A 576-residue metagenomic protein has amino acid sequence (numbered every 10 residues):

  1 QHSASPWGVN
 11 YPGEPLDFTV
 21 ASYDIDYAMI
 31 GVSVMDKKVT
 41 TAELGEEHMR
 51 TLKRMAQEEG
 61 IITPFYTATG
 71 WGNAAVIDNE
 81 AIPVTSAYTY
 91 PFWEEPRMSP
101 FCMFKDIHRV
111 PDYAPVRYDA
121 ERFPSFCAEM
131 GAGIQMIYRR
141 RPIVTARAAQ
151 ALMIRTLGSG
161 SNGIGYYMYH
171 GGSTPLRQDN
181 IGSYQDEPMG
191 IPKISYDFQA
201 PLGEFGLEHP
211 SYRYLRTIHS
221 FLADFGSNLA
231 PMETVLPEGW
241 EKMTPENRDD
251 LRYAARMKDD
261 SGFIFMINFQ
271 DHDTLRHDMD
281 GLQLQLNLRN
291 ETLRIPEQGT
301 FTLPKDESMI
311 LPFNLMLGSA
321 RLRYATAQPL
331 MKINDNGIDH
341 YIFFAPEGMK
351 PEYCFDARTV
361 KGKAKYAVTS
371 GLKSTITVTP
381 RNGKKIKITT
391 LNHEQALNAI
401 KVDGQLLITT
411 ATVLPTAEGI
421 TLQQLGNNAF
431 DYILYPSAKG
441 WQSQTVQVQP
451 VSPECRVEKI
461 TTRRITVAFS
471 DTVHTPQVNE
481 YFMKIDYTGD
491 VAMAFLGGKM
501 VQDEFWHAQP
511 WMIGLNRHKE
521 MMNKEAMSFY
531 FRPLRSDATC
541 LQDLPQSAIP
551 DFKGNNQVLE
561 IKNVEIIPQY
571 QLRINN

Functional and structural regions predicted by a protein language model:
Q1-S3, W7-G8, E14, S22 (+9 more regions): Carbohydrate-binding surfaces of carbohydrate-active enzymes
S22, G31, V39-A42, Q502: A structural microfeature
R54-P115, I137-T145, A149-M153: Extracellular glycoside hydrolase catalytic/binding regions
T302-H340, P346-E352, Q395-I400, Q405-Y481 (+1 more regions): Extended carbohydrate-recognition surfaces in non-catalytic/accessory domains of CAZymes and lectin-like proteins
S370-L372, R517-N523: Surface-exposed, short loops/turns at beta-strand junctions within beta-sandwich domains
R463-I465, Q509-I513: Short strand-edge motifs at loop-to-beta-strand transitions and within beta-strands of extracellular beta-rich domains
H474-G497, E504-F505, F529-Y530: Aromatic-lined ligand-binding clefts that engage carbohydrates, nucleic acids, or primary amines
Q502-P510: A short acidic/small-residue loop/turn micro-motif
